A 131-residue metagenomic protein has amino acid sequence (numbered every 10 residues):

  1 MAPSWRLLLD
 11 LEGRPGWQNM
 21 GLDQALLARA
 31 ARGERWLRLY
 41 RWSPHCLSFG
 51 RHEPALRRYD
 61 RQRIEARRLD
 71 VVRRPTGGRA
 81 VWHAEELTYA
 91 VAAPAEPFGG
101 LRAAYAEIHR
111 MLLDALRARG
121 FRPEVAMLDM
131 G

Functional and structural regions predicted by a protein language model:
M1-Q62, A66-R74: Active-site loop/lid in soluble adenylation, ligation, and acyl-transfer enzymes
Q18, V81, L87, G100 (+1 more regions): Short, contiguous, pocket-lining structural segments that sit at or immediately flank catalytic/ligand-binding sites
W42-P44, A84, L128-M130: Short Gly/Ser/Thr- and Asp/Glu-enriched loop/turn motifs at secondary-structure junctions
H52-E53, A93-P97: Short loop segments at secondary-structure junctions
L69, E85-Y89, D114, R119-F121: Generic beta-strand structural signal
P75-A95: Residues forming anionic-ligand binding surfaces in small-molecule and nucleic-acid pockets of primarily soluble enzymes
A95-G131: Catalytic beta-strand/loop module used to bind and position nucleotide/cofactor moieties in cofactor-attachment
